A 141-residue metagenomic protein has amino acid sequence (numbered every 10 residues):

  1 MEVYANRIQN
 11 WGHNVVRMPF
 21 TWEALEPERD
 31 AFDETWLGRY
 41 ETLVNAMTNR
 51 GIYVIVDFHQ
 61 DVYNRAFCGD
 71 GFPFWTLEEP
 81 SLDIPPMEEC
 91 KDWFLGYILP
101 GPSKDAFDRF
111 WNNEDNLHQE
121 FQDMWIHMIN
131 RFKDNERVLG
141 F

Functional and structural regions predicted by a protein language model:
M1-G140: Active-site mouth of glycoside hydrolases
